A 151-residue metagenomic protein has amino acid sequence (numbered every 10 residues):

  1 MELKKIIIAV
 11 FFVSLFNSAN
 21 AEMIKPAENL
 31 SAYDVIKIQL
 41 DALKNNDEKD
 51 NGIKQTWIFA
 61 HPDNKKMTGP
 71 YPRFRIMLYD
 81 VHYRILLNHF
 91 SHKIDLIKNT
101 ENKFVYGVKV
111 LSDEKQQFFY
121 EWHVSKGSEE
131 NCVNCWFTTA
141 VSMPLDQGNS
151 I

Functional and structural regions predicted by a protein language model:
M1-K5: Positively charged n-region of N-terminal signal peptides that target proteins for export
I6-L15: Sec-dependent N-terminal signal peptides
N17-A21: Sec/Tat signal peptide C-region and signal peptidase I cleavage site
E22, F90-K93, F104-G107: Short structured motifs
E22-D34: N-terminal low-complexity, Pro/Thr/Ser-rich intrinsically disordered segments that act as propeptides or flexible
S31-D47, F59: Short, aromatic-enriched amphipathic alpha-helices that serve as compact interaction elements
D50-E101: Short solvent-exposed beta->alpha transition segments
I97-I151: Exposed beta-sheet edge and beta->alpha loop/turn motif
